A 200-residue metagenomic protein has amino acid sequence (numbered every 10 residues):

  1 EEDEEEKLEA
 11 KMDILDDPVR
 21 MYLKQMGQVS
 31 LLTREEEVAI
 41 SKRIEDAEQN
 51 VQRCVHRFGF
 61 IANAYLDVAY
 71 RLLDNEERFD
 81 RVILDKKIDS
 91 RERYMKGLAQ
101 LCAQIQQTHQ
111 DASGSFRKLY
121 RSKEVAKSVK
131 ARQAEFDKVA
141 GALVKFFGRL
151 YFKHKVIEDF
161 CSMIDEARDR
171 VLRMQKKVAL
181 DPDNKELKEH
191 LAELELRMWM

Functional and structural regions predicted by a protein language model:
E1-M200: Transcription initiation cofactors for RNA polymerase, centered on bacterial and plant organellar sigma factors
